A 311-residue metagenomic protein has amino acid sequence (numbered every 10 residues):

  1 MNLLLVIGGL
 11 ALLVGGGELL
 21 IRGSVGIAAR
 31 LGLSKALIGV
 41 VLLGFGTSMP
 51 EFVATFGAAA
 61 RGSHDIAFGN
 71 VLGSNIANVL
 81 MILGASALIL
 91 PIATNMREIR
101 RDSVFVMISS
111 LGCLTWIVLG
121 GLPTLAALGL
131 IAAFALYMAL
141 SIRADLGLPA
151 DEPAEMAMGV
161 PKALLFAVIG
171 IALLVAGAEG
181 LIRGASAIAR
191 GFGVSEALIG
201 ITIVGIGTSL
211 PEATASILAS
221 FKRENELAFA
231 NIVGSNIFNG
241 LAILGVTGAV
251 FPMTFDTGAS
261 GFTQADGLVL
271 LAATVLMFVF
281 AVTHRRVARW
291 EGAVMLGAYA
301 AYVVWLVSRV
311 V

Functional and structural regions predicted by a protein language model:
M1-V311: Hydrophobic alpha-helical segments, chiefly the membrane-spanning helices and signal/signal-anchor peptides
